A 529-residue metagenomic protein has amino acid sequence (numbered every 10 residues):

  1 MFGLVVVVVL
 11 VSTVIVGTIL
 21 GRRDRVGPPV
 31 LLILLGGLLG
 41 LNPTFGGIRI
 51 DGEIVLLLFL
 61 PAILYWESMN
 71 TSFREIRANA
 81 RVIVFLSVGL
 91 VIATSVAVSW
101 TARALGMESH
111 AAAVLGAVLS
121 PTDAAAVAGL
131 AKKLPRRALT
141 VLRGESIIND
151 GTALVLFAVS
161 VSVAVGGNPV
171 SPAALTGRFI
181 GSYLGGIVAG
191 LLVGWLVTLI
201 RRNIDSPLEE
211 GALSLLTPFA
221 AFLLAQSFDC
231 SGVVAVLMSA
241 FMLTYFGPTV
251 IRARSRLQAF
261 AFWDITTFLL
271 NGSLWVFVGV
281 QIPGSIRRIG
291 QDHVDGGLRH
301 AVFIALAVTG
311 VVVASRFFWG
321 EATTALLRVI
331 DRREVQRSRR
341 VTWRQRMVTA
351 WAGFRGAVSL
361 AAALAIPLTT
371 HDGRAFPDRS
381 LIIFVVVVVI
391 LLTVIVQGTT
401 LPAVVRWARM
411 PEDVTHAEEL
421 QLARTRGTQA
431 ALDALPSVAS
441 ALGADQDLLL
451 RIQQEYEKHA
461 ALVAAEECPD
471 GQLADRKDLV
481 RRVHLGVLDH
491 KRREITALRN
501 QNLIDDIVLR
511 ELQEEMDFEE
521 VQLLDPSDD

Functional and structural regions predicted by a protein language model:
M1-E419, S437, R499-D529: Transmembrane helical cores of multi-pass secondary ion antiporters/exchangers
D413-D529: Cytosolic C-terminal regulatory domains/tails of membrane transporters and channels
